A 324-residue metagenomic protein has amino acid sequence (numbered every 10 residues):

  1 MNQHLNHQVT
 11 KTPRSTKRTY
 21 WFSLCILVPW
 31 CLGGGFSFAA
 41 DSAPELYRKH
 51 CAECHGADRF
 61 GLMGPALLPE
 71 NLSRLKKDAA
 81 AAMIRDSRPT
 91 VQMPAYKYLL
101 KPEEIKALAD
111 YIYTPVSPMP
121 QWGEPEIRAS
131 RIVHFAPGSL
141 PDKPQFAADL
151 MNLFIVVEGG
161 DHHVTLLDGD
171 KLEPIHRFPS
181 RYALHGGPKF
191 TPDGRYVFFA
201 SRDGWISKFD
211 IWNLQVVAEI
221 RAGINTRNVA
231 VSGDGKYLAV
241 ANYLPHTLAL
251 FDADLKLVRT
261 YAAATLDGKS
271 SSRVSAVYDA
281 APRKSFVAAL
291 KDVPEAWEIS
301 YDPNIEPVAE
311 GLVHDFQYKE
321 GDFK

Functional and structural regions predicted by a protein language model:
M1-G33: Short, low-complexity, charge-dense intrinsically disordered segments
A40-D41, R48-H50, P94-G160: Flexible coil segments in periplasmic/lumen-exposed cytochrome c-class electron-transfer proteins
E53, D58-M63, L67-S117: Extracytoplasmic electron-transfer domains, predominantly the class I c-type cytochrome c fold
A148-L150, P192-D193, G233-D234, A281-P282: Residue-level detector of Asp-centered blade-edge/turn motifs that repeat once per structural unit in beta-propeller
G169-K171, D210-L214, D252-K256, Y301-N304: Short loop/turn segments that connect beta-strands within beta-propeller blades
E173-P179, Q215-I220, L257-G268, A309 (+1 more regions): A short beta-strand motif characteristic of beta-propeller blades
